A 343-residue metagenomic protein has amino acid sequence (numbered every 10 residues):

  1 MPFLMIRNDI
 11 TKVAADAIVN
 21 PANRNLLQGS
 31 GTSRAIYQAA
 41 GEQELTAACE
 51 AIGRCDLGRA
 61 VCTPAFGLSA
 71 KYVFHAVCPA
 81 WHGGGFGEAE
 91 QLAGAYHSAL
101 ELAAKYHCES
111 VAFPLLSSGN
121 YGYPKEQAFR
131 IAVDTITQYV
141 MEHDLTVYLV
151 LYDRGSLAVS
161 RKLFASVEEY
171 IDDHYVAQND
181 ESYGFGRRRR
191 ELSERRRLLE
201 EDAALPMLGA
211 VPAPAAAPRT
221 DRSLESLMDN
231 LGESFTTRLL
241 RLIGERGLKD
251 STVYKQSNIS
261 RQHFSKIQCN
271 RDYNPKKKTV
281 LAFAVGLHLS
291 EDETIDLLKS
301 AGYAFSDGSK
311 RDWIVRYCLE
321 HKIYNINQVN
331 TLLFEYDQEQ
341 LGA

Functional and structural regions predicted by a protein language model:
M1-A103: Glycine-/small-residue-enriched capping loops at alpha/beta junctions
A80-E201: Phosphate/ribose-phosphate-bearing ligand recognition and processing surfaces, centered on ADP-ribose/NAD(+/P+) systems
V211-D250, N327-A343: A short, Lys/Arg-rich alpha-helix, primarily the initiator
I243, Y254, A284: The alpha-helix within a helix-turn-helix
N258-P275, K299-G302: Recognition helix of helix-turn-helix/homeodomain-like DNA-binding domains that insert into the DNA major groove
R271-V285: Short, basic-rich loop-to-helix N-cap that marks the start of a DNA-contacting helix
E293-G342: Short amphipathic recognition helices of helix-turn-helix/homeodomain-type DNA-binding modules
